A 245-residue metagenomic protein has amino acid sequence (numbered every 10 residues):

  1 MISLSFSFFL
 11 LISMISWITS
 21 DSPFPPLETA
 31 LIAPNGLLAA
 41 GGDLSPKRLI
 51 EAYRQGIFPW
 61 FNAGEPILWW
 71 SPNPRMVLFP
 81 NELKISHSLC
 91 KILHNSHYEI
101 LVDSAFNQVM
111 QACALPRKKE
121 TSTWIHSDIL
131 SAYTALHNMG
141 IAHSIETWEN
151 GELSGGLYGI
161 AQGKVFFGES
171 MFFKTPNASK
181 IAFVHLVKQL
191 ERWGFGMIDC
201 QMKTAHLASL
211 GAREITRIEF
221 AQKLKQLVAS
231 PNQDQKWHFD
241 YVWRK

Functional and structural regions predicted by a protein language model:
M1-L4: Hydrophobic alpha-helical membrane-insertion segments
F6-K245: N-acyltransferase acceptor-side catalytic subdomain
